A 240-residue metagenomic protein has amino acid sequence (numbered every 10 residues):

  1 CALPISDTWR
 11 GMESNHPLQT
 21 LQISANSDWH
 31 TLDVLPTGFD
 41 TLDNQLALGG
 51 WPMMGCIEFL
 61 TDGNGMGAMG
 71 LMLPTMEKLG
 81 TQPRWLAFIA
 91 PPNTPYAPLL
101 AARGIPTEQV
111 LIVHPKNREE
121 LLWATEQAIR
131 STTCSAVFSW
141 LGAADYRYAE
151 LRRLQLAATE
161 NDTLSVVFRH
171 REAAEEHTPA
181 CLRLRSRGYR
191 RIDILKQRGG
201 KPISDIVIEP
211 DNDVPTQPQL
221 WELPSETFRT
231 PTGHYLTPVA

Functional and structural regions predicted by a protein language model:
P4-F88, T107, Q197-G200, S225 (+1 more regions): Detector for small/aliphatic-rich hydrophobic stretches
I57-D62, L111, F138-L141: Short, basic, glycine/proline-bearing loop/turn elements
G63-M66, R118, A143-R147: Short acidic, S/G/P-rich loop/turn micro-motifs used as interaction or catalytic elements
K78, A128, A157: Hydrophobic/aromatic ligand-binding patch that stacks against planar heteroaromatic rings of cofactors or nucleotides
P83-F138, A149: Conserved inter-motif catalytic segment of the P-loop NTP-binding fold
T132-H177: A contiguous pocket-lining binding segment that forms or flanks enzyme active sites
S165-P231, P238: Phosphate-binding/switch region of NTP-binding enzymes
